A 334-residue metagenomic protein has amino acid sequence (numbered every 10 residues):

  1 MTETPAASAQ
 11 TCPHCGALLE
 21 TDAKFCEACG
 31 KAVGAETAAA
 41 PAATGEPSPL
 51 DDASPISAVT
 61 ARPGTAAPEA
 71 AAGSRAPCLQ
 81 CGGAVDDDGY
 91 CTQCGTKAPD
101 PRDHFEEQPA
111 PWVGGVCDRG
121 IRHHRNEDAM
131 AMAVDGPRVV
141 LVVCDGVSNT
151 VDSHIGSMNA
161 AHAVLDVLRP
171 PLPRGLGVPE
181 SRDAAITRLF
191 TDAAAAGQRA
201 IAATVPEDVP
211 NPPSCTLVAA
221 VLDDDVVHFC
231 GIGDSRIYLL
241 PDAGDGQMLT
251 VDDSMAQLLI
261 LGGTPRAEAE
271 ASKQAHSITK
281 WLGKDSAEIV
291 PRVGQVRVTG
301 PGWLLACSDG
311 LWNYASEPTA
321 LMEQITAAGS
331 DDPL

Functional and structural regions predicted by a protein language model:
M1-L334: PP2C/PPM-type serine/threonine phosphatase catalytic domain
